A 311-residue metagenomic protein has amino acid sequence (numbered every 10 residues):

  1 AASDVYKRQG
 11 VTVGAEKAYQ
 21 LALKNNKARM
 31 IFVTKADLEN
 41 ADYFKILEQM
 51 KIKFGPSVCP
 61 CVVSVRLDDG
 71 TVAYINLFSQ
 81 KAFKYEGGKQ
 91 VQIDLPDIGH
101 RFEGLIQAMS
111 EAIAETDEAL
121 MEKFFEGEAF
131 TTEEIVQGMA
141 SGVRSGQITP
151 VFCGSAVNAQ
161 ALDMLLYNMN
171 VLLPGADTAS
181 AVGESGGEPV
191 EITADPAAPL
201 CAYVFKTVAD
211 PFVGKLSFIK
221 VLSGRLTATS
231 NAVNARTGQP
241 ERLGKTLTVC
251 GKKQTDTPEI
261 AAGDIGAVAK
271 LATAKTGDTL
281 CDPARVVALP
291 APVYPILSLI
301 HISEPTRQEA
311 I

Functional and structural regions predicted by a protein language model:
S3-S303, R307: Structural and coupling elements of P-loop NTPases
